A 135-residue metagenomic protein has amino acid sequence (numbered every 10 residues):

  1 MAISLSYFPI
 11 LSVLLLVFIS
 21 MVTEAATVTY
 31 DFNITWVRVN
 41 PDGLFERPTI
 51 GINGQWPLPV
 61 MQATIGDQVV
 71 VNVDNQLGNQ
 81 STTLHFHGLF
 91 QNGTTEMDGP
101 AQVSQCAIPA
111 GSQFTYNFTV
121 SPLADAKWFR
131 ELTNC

Functional and structural regions predicted by a protein language model:
A2-T115: N-terminal, post-signal-peptide metal-ligating segments of extracellular/periplasmic oxidoreductases, dominated by
N72, R130-N134: Structural signature of extracellular immunoglobulin-like
T119-D125, N134: Short, surface-exposed loop/turn segments at beta-strand-coil junctions that are enriched for proline with nearby
